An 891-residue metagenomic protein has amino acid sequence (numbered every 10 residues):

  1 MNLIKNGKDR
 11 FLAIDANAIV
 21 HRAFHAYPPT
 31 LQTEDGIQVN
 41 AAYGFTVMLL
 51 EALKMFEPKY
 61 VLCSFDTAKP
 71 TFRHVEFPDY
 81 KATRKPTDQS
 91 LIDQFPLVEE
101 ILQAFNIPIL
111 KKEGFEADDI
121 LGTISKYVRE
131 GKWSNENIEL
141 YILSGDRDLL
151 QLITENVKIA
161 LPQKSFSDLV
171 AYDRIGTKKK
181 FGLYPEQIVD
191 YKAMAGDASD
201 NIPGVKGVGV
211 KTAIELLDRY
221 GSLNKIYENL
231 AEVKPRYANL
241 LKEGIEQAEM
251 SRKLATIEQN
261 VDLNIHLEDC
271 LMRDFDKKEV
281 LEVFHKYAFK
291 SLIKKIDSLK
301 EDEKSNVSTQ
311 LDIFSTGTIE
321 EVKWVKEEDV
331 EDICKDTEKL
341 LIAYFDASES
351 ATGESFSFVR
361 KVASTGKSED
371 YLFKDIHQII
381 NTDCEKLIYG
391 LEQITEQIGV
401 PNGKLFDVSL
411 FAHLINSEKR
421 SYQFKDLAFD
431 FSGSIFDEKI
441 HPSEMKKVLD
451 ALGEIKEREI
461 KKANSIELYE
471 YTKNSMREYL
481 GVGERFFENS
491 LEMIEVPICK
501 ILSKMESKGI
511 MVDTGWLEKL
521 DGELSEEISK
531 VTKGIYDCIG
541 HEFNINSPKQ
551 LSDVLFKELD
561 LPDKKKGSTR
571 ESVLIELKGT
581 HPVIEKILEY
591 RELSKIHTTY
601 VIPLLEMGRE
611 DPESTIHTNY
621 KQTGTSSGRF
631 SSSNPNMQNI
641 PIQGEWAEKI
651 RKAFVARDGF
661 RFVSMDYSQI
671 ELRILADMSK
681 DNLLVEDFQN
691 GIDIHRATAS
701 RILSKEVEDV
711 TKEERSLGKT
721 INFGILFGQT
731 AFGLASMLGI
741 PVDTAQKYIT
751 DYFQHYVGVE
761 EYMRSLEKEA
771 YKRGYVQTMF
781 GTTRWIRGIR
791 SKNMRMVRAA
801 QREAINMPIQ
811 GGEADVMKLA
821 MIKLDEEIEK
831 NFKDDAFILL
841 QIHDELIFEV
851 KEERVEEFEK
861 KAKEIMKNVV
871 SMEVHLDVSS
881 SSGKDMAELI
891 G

Functional and structural regions predicted by a protein language model:
N2-G7, Q32, A82-D262: Extended two-metal-dependent nuclease catalytic cores across DNA- and RNA-processing enzymes
N2-K5, R10-L12, A16, R22-L62 (+5 more regions): Conserved RNase H-like, two-metal-ion catalytic cores of nucleic-acid enzymes
A13-I14, I142-S144, I342, L405-F406 (+2 more regions): Short hydrophobic beta-strand that contains or immediately precedes a catalytic carboxylate
Y141-L143, L149-E186, R360, H377-S475 (+2 more regions): Charged catalytic and DNA/RNA-contacting regions of genome-maintenance and nucleic-acid-processing enzymes
G244-K374, E385, H441, K447-I642 (+8 more regions): Conserved "right-hand" nucleotidyltransferase catalytic core of DNA-directed polymerases
C270, E827-S879: C-terminal structured "cap/appendage" subdomains that terminate the fold
G390, S409-D437, Y471, N619-E706: Function-dense linear segments that define catalytic or interfacial modules in macromolecule-processing proteins
K500, S507, E610-E613, H617-T618 (+4 more regions): Conserved catalytic core of nucleic-acid polymerases
